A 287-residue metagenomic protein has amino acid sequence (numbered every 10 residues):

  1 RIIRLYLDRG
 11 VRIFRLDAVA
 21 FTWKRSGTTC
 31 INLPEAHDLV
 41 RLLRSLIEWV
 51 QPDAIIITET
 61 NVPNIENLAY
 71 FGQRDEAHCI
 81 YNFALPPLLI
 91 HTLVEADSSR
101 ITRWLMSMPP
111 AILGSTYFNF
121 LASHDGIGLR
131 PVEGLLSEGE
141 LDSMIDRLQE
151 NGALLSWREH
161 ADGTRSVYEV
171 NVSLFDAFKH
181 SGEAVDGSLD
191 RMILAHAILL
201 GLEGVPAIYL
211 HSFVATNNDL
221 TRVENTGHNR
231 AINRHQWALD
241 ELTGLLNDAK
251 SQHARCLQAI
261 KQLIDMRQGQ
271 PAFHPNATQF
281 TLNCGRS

Functional and structural regions predicted by a protein language model:
R1-S287: Active-site and adjacent substrate-binding regions of carbohydrate-active enzymes
